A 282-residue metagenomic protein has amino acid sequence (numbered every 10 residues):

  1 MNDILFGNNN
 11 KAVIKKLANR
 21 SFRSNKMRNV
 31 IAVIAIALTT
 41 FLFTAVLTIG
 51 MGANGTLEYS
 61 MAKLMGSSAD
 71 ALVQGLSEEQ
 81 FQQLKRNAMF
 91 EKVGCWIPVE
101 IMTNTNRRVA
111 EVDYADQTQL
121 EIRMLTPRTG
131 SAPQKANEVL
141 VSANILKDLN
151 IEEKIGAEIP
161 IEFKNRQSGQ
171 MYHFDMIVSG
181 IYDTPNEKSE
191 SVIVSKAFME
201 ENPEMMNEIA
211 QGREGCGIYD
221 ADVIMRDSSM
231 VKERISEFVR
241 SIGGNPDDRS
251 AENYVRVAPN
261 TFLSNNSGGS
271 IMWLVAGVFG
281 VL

Functional and structural regions predicted by a protein language model:
M1-F41: N-terminal Sec/SRP start-transfer signal
F6-G7, A45, S191: Pocket-edge positions in alpha/beta enzyme catalytic cores
I14, T44, I122-M124: Generic secondary-structure boundary/loop-capping signal
S24-G55, S264-L282: Hydrophobic alpha-helical transmembrane segments of multi-pass inner-membrane transport and secretion
M51-L263: Basic-flanked hydrophobic alpha-helices used for secretion and membrane insertion
